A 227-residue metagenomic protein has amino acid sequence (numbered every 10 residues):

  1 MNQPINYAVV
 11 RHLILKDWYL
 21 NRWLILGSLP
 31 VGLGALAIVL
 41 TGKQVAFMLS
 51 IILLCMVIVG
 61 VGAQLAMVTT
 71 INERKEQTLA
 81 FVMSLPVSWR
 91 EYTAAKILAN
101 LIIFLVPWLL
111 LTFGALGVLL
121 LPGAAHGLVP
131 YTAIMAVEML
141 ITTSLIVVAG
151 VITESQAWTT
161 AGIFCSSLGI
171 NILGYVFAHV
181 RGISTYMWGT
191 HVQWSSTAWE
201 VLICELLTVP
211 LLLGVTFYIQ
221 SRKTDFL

Functional and structural regions predicted by a protein language model:
M1-Q77, E91-L227: Hydrophobic alpha-helical transmembrane segments of membrane proteins
M83-W89: Short helix-to-coil transition segments within interhelical loops that connect adjacent transmembrane helices
